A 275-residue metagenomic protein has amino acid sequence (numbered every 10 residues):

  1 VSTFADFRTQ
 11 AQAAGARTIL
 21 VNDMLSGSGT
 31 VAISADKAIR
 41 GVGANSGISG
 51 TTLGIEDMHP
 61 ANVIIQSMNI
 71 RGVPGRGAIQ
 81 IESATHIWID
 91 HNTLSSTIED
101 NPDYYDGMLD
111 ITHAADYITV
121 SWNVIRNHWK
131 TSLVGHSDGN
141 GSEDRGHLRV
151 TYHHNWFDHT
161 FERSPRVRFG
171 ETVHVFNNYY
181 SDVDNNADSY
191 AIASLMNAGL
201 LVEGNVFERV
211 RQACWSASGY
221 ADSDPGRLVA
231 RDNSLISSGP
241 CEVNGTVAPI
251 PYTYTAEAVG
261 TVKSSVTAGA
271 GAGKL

Functional and structural regions predicted by a protein language model:
V1-D6: Right-handed parallel beta-helix/beta-solenoid
R8-G15, M24-R40, G47-Q66, R71-T85 (+1 more regions): Extracellular beta-strand-rich solenoid/capping regions of secreted or surface-exposed proteins that bind or remodel
T18: Metallocofactor- and cofactor-centric catalytic cores in central/energy metabolism, strongly enriched
V21: Acidic, glycine-rich low-complexity segments
D36-V42, A61-G72, T85-E99, A115-H136 (+4 more regions): Right-handed parallel beta-helix
G54, R76-A78, M108-D110, T131-L133 (+3 more regions): Structural detector of coil-to-beta-strand junctions
V167-L275: Extracellular beta-rich repeat passengers
